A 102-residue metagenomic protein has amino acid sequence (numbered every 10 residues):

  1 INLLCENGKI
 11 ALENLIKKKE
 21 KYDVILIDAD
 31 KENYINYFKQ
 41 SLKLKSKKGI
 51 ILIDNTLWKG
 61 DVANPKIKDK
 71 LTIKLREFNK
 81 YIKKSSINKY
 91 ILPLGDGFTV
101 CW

Functional and structural regions predicted by a protein language model:
I1-K21, E32: S-adenosyl-L-methionine
L3-L4, L26-I27, Y90: Conserved SAM-binding loop
C5, A29, N55: A cross-domain feature marking catalytic cores of carbohydrate-active enzymes and several ubiquitous metabolic/repair
E20-I27, I50: Short SAM/SAH-binding signature in class I
I25-I35: Short charge-dense sequence patches
N33-W102: C-terminal substrate-binding/active-site "lid" region of AdoMet-derived donor-dependent transferases
